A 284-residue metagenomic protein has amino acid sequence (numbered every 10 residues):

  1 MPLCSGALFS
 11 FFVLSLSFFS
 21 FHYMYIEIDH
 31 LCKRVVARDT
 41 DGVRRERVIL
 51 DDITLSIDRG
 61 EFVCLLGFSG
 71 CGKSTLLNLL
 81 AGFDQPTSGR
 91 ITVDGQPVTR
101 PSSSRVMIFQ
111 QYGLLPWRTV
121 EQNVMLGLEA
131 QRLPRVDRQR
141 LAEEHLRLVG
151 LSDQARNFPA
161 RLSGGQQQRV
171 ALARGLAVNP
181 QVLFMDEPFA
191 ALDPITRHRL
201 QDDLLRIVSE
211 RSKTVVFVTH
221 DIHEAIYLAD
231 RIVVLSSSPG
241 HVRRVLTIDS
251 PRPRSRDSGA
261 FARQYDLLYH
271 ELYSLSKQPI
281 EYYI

Functional and structural regions predicted by a protein language model:
L66-F68: The feature captures the beta-strand-to-loop junction immediately N-terminal to the Walker
A81: Helix-to-loop junction immediately C-terminal to a conserved catalytic motif
R118-L126: Short coil-to-helix segment of the ABC ATPase nucleotide-binding domain corresponding to the Q-loop/switch region
M125, V136-D153, R206: Conserved ABC ATPase "signature" region
F158-L162, Q166: Conserved ABC ATPase signature
L172: Hydrophobic anchor residue at the start of the ABC signature
A177-Q181: A short, proline-enriched helix->beta-strand linker immediately N-terminal to the Walker B motif in ABC-type P-loop
L183-D186: Catalytic Walker B motif of ABC-type/P-loop ATPase nucleotide-binding domains
